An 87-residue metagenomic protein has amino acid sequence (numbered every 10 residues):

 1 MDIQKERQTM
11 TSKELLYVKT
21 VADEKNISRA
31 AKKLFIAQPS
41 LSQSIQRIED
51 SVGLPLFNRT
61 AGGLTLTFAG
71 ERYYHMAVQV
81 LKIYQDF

Functional and structural regions predicted by a protein language model:
M1-K5: Short, Lys/Arg-enriched N-terminal segment that forms or immediately precedes the first helix of a structured domain
T11-E14, Q38, G63, G70: The N-cap/first-turn positions of alpha helices within or immediately adjacent to helix-turn-helix DNA-binding domains
K19-A37: Short helix-boundary/capping micro-motifs
N26-I27, I45, R59: Helix-turn-helix DNA-binding elements, focusing on the entry/boundary residues of the two helices that contact DNA
K33-L34, I45, V52, Y73: Core residues of bacterial helix-turn-helix
E49-L66: A short LG(V/I)-centered, amphipathic sequence patch enriched for acidic residue(s) preceding the LG motif
S51-V52, Y73-F87: Alpha-helical linker/hinge and terminal dimerization helices associated with HTH transcriptional regulators
